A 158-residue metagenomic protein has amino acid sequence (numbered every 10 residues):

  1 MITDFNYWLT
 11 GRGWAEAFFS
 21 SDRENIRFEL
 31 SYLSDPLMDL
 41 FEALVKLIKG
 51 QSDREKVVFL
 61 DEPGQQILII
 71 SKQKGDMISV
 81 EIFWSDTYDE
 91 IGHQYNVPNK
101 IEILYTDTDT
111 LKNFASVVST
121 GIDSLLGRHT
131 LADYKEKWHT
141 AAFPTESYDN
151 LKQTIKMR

Functional and structural regions predicted by a protein language model:
M1-D39: N-terminal "first-domain core" detector
I2-Y7, V57, L68, I101-T106: Generic preference for hydrophobic/aromatic residues in regular secondary structure cores
F5, F18-F19, F28, F41 (+4 more regions): Phenylalanine-focused residue identity feature
A17, E24, L47, V57-F59 (+3 more regions): Residue-level signal for well-ordered alpha-helical segments
Y32-S79, W84: Compact, well-ordered interaction domains used in eukaryotic information-processing assemblies
Q73-R158: Long protein-protein interaction modules used by eukaryotic assembly/scaffold proteins
